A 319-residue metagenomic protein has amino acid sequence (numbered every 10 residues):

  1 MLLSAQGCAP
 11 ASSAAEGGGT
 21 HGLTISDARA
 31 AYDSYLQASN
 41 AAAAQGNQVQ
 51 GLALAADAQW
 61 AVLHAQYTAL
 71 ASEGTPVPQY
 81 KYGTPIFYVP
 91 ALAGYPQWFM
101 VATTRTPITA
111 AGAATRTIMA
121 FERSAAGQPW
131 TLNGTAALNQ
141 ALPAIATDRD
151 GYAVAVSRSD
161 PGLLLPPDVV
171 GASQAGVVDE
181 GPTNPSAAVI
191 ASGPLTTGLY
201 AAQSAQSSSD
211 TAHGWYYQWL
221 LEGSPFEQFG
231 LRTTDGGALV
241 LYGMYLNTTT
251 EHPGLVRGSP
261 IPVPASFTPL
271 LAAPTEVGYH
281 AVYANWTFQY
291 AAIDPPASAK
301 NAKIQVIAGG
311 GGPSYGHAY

Functional and structural regions predicted by a protein language model:
M1-T103, A111, T115: An N-terminus-focused feature that recognizes amino-terminal "leader" regions
G19-L70, A144-G214: Core segments of small alpha/beta cavity-forming domains
A56, A126, Y245: Residue-level marker of positions within ordered structural domains that often coincide with functionally constrained
A69-T115, W215-I261: Surface-exposed, charged secondary-structure patches
P76-P78, S157, P264-P269: Glycine-rich loops and low-complexity Gly/Arg-rich segments that provide flexible linkers or classic glycine-based
I108-L164, T233-L241, S266, E276-Y319: Short beta-strand edge/turn micro-motifs at domain boundaries
G254-V282: Mixed-charge, low-complexity intrinsically disordered segments
